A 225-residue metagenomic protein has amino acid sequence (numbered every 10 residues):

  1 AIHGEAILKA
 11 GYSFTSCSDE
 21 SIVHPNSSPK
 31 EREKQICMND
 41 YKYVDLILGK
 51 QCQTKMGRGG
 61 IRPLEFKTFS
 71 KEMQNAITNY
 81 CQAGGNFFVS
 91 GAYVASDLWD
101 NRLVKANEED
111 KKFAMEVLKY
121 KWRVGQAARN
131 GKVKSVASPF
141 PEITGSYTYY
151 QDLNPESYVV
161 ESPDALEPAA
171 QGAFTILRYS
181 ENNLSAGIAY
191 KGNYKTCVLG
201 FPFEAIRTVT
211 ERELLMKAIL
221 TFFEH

Functional and structural regions predicted by a protein language model:
A1-G4, Q74-C81, M216: Extracytoplasmic/secreted envelope proteins and their assembly/folding machinery, especially bacterial periplasmic
A1-K50, F203-A205, K217-H225: Aromatic-Pro/Gly-enriched surface loop or interdomain linker that acts as a lid/target-recognition segment
I2-A10, A106-E109, F113-A128, P168-H225: Extracellular ligand-binding/catalytic regions of CAZymes and related secreted enzymes and adhesion modules
F14-S16, K42-L48, C81, N86-G91 (+2 more regions): Structural recognition of the beta-strand scaffold that forms the well-ordered cores of secreted hydrolase catalytic
N26-K34, K71-N75, E181-A186: Alpha-helical scaffolding within the catalytic cores of extracellular/periplasmic polymer-degrading hydrolases
I36, E65-E72, R207-E211: Extracytoplasmic/periplasmic, Sec-exported soluble proteins
C52-S157, R178-S180: A glycine-rich, often tryptophan-bearing local segment used as a flexible ligand/cofactor-contacting loop or short
V159-A169: Active-site Gly/Thr loop motif
